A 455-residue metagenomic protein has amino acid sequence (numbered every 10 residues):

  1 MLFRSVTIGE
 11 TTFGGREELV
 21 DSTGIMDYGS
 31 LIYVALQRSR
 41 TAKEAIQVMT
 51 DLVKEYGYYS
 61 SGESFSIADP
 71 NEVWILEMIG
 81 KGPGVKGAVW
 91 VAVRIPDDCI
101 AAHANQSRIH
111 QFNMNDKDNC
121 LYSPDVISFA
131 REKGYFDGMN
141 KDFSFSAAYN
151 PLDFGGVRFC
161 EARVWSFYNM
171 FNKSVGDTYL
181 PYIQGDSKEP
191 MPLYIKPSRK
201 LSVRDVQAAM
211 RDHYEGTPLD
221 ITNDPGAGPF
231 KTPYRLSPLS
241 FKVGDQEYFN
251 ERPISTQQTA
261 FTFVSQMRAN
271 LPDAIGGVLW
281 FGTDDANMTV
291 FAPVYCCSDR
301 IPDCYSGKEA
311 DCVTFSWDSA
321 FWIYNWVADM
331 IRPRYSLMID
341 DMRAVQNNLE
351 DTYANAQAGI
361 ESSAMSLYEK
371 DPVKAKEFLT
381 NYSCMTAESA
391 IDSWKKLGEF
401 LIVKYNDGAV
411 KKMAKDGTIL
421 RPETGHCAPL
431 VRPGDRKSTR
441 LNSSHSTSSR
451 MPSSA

Functional and structural regions predicted by a protein language model:
M1-L2, L441-S444, M451: Short, small-residue-biased leader/transition segments that mark boundaries at the very start of proteins
V6, E10-T11, G15-I95, I100-A102 (+2 more regions): Structured, non-membrane catalytic/scaffold regions adjacent to prosthetic-group chemistry
G14, N270, S446: Short, solvent-exposed loop/turn segments at secondary-structure junctions
V20-D27, G216-I221, S453: N-terminal short leaders/motifs
I46, P70-V73, A88, D97-R440: C-terminus-biased signal that marks the final domain/tail of proteins
